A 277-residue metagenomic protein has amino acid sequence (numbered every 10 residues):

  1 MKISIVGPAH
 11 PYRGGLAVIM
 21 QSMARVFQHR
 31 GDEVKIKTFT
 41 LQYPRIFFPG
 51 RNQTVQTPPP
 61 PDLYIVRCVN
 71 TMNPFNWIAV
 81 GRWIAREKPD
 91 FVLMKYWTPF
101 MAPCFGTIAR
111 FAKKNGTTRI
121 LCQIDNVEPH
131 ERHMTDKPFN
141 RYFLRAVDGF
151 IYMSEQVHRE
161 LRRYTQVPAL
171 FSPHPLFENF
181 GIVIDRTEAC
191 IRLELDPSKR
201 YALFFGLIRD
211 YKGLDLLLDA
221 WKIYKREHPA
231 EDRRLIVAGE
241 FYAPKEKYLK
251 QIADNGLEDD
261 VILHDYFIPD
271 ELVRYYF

Functional and structural regions predicted by a protein language model:
A9-R13, A24-R86, V157-H158, R162 (+2 more regions): N-terminal strand-loop element at the rim of the active site of nucleotide-sugar-dependent glycosyltransferases
F39-P44, F205, R234-K247, Y266: Glycosyltransferase donor-sugar binding loop
I65-N70, A79-P103, T118-L121: Short N-terminal targeting/anchoring amphipathic segment
L144, Y266, R274-F277: Short alpha-helical donor nucleotide-sugar binding micro-motif in glycosyltransferases
R145-R186: Donor nucleotide-sugar binding/catalytic pocket of nucleotide-sugar-dependent glycosyltransferases
G181-L195, K250: A short helix/loop element that forms part of the nucleotide-sugar donor recognition site in Leloir-type
D196-K212, L218-W221, I236: Conserved donor-binding/catalytic core segment of Leloir-type glycosyltransferases
E246-F267: Nucleotide-activated donor-binding/catalytic signature segment of Leloir-type glycosyltransferases, i.e., the conserved
